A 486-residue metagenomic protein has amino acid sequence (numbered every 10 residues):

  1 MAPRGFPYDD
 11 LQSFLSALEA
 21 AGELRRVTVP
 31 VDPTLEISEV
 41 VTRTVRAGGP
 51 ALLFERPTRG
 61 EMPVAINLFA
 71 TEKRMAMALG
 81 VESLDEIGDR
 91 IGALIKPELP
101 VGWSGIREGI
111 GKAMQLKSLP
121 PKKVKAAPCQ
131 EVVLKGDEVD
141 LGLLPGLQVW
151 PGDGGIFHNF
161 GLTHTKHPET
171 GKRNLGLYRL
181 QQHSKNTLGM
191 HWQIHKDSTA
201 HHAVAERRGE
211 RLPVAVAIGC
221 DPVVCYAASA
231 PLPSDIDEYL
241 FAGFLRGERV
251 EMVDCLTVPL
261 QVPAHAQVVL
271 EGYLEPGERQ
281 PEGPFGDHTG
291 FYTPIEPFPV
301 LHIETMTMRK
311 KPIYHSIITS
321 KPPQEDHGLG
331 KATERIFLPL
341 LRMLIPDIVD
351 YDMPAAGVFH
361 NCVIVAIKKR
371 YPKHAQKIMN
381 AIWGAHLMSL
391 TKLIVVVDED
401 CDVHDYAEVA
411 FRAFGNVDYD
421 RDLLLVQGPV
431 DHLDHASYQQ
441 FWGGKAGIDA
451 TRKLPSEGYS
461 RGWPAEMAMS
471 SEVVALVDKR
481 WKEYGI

Functional and structural regions predicted by a protein language model:
M1-F285, G290-V300, E304-I486: Extended, highly charged
